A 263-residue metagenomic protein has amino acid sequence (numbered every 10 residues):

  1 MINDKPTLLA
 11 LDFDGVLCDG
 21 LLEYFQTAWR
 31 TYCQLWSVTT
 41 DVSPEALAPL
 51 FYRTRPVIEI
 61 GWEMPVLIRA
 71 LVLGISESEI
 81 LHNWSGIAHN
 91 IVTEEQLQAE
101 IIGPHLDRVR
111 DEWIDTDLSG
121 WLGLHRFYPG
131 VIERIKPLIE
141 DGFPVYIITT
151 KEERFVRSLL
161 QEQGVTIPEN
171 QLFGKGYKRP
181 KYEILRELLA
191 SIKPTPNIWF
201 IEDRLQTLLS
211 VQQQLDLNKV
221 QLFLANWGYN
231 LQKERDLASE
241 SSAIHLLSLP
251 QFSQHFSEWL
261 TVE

Functional and structural regions predicted by a protein language model:
D4-A10: Extreme N-terminal starter segment of soluble prokaryotic enzymes
A10-D12, F200-I201: Generic enzyme active-site microenvironment
V16-R157, Q251: Alpha-helical substrate-recognition element adjacent to the catalytic core
L22, W29-R30, S158-Q161, V211-Q213 (+1 more regions): Short amphipathic alpha-helical segments
T150-W199, L208-Q214: Substrate-recognition "cap/lid" segment bordering the active-site pocket of phosphatases
F173-G174, S242-H255: Short acidic-hydrophobic, aromatic-tinged amphipathic segments that line or gate anion-handling sites
Y177-L185, L231-A238, F256-W259: Short, charged, surface-exposed secondary-structure boundary motifs
T195, F200-L247: Acidic, Mg2+-coordinating phosphoryl-transfer loop and its flanking beta/alpha structural elements, shared across
